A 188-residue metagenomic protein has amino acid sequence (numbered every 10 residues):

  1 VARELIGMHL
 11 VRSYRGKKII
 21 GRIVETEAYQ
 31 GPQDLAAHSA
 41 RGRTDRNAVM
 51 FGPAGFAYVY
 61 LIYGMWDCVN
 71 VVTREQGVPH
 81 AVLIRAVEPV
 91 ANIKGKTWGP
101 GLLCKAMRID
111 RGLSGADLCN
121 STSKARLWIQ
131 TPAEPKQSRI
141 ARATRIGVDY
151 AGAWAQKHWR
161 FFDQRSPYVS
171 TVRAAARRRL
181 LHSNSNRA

Functional and structural regions predicted by a protein language model:
V1-A188: Conserved, well-structured core segments that form or line functional sites
